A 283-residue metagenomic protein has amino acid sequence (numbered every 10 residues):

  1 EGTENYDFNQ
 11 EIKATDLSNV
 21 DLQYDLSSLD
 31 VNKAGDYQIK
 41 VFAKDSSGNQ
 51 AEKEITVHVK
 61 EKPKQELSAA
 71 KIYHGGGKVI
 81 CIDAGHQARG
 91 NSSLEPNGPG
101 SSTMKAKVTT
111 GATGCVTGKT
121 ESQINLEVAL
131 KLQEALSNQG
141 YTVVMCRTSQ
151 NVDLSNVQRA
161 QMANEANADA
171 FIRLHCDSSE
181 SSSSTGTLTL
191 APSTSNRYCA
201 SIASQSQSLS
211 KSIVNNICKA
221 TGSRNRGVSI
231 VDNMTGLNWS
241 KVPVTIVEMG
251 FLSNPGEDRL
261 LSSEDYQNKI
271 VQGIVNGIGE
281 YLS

Functional and structural regions predicted by a protein language model:
E1-N19: Solvent-exposed, low-complexity, repeat-rich "mucin-like" stalks and linkers
G2-Y6, K119-E127, D153-V157, A200-S208 (+1 more regions): Soluble non-cytosolic domains of exported or imported proteins
L17-V59: Serine/threonine-rich, repeat-prone extracellular segments and beta-strand-based repeat modules of secreted/surface
K64-A160, A166, S193: Active-site histidine-acidic residue metal-binding/catalytic motifs, centered on HxH/HExxH-like signatures
H86-R89, E121, S149-D153, C176-S181 (+4 more regions): Solvent-exposed loop/turn segments at secondary-structure junctions within structured extracellular/periplasmic domains
N156-D169, M234-S240: Mature extracellular/periplasmic domains of secretome proteins
R173-S181, L190-A191, N225-S283: Active-site-adjacent mobile loop/cap segments within catalytic or ligand-binding domains
I202-I230: Active-site-adjacent substrate-binding region of metalloamidase/peptidase-like peptide-processing proteins
